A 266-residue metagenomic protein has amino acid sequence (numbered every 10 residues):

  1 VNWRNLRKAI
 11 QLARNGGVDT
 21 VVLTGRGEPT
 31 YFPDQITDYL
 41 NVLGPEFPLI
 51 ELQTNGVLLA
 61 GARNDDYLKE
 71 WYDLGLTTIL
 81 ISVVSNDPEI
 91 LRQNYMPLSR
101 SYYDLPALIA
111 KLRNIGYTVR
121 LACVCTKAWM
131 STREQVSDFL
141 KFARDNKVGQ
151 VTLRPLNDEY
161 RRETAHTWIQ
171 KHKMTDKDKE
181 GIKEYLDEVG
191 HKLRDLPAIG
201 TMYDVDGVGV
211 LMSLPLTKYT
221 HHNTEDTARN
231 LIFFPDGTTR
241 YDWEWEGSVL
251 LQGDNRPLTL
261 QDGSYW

Functional and structural regions predicted by a protein language model:
V1, R14-T20, W245-G247, Y265-W266: N-terminal [4Fe-4S]-dependent radical SAM core
V1-W3, G16-F32, G44-R63, W71-L105 (+2 more regions): Core AdoMet radical
L12-N15, N41-P45, L68-G75, I109-G116 (+1 more regions): Acidic (Asp/Glu)-rich catalytic clusters
T30, A60, P88, W129 (+2 more regions): Generic structural signal for helix capping and beta-alpha/helix-loop junctions
P33-N41, G61-W71, S131-F139: Distinct, well-ordered alpha-helical segments
E89-P106, A110-H222: Radical SAM enzyme [4Fe-4S]-AdoMet core and its adjacent flexible, acidic and glycine-rich loops/tails across
K218-W266: Flexible mid-to-C-terminal extensions adjoining Fe-S/redox cofactors in radical SAM and related proteins
